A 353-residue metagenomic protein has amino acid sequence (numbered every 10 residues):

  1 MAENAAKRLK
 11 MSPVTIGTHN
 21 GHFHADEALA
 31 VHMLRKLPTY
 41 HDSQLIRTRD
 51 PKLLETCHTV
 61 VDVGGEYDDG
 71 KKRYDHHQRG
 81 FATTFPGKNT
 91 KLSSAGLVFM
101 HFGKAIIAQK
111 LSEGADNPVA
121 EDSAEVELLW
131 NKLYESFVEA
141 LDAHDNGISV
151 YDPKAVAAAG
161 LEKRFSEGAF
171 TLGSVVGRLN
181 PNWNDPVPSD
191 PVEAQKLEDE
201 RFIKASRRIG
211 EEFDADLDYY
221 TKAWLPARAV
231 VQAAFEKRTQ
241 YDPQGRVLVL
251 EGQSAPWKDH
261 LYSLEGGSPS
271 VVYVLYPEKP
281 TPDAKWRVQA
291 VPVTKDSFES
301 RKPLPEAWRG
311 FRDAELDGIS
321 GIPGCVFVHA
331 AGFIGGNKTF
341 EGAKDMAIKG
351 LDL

Functional and structural regions predicted by a protein language model:
A2-P181, E299-L353: Replace "Mg2+/Mn2+-dependent" with "divalent metal-dependent
S12, N117, V187, L225 (+3 more regions): Intrinsic-disorder/low-complexity coil detector
V138-S254: Hydrophobic, aromatic-enriched interface-forming segments
A229-L353: Gly/His-enriched, cation/cofactor- and phosphate-binding structural elements
